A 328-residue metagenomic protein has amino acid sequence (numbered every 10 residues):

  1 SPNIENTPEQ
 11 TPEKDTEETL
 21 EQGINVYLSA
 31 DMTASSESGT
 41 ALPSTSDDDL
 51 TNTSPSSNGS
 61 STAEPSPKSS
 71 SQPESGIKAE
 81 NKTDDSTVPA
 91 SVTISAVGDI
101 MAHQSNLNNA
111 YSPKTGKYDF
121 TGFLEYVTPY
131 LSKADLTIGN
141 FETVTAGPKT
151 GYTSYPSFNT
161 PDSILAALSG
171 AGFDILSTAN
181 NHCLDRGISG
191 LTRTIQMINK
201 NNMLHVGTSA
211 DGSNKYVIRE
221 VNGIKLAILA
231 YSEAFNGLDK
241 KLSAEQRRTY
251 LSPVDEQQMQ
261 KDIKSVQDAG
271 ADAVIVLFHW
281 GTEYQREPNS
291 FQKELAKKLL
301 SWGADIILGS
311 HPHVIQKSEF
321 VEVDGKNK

Functional and structural regions predicted by a protein language model:
S1-T7: Sec-dependent N-terminal signal peptides
E9, E13, E17-A34, G39 (+4 more regions): Acidic, metal/ion-coordinating pockets
